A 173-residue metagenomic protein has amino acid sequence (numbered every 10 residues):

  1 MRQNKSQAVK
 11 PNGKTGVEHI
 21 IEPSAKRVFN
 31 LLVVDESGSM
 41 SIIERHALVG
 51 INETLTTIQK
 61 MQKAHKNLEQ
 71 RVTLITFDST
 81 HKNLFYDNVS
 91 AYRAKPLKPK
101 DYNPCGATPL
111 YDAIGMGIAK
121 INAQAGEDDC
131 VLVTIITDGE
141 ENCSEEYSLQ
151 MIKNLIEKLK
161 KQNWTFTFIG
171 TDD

Functional and structural regions predicted by a protein language model:
M1-D173: Acidic, low-complexity intrinsically disordered regions
